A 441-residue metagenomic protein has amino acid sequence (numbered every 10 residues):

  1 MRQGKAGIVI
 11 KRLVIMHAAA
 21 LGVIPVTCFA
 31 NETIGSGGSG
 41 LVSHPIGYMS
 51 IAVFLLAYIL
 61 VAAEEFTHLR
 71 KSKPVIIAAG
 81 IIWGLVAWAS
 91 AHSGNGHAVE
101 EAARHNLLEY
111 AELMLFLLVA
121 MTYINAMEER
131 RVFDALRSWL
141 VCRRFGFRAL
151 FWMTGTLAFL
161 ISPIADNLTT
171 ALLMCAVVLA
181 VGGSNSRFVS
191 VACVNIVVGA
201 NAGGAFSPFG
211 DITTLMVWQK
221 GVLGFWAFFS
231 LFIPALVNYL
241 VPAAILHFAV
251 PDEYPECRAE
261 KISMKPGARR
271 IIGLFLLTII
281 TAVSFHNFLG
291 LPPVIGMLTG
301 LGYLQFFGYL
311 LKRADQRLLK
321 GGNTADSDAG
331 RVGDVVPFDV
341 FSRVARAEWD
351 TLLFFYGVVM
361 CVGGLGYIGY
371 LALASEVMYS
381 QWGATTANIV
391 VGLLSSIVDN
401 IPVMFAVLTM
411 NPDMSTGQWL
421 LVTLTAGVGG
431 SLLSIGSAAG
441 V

Functional and structural regions predicted by a protein language model:
M1-N31: N-terminal secretory/membrane targeting signals
I34, I82-A91, N95, L107-L108 (+5 more regions): Membrane-interfacial helix-loop connectors
S36-G47, T67-S72, H97-A111, F225-P234 (+4 more regions): Interfacial loop-to-helix junctions that mark the boundaries of transmembrane helices in multi-pass membrane
G40-V53, L108-V119, S162-A171, L231-P242 (+2 more regions): Structural signature of hydrophobic alpha-helical transmembrane segments
Y48-Y58, H68-S93, Y110-T122, L173 (+3 more regions): Hydrophobic mid-bilayer segments of alpha-helices in multi-pass membrane transport proteins, especially secondary
I51, I76-I77, M114, R148-T156 (+8 more regions): Hydrophobic alpha-helical transmembrane segments
E100, R130-F133, R137, L150 (+2 more regions): Transmembrane helical segments that form the transport core of multi-pass membrane transport proteins
S186-S190, V194, A202, F206-S207 (+6 more regions): Juxtamembrane and boundary regions of transmembrane helices in multi-pass small-molecule transporters and channels
